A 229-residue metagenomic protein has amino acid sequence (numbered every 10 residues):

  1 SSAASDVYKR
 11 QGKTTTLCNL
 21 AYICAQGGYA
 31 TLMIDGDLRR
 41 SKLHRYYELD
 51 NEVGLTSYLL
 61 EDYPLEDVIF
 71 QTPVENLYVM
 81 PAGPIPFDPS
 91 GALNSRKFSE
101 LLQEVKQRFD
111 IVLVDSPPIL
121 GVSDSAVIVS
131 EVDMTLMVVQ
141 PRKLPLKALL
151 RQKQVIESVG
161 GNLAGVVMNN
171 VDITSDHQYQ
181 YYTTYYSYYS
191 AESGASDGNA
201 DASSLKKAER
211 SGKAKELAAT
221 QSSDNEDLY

Functional and structural regions predicted by a protein language model:
S1-Y229: P-loop NTP-binding module
